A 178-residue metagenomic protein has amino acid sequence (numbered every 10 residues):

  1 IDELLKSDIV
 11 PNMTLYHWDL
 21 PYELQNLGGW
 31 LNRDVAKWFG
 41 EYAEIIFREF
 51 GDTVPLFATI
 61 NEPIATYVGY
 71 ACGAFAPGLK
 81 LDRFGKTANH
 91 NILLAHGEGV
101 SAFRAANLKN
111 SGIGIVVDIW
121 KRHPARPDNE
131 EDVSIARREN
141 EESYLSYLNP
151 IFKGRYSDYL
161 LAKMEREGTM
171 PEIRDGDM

Functional and structural regions predicted by a protein language model:
D2-M178: Active-site region of glycoside hydrolase catalytic domains
